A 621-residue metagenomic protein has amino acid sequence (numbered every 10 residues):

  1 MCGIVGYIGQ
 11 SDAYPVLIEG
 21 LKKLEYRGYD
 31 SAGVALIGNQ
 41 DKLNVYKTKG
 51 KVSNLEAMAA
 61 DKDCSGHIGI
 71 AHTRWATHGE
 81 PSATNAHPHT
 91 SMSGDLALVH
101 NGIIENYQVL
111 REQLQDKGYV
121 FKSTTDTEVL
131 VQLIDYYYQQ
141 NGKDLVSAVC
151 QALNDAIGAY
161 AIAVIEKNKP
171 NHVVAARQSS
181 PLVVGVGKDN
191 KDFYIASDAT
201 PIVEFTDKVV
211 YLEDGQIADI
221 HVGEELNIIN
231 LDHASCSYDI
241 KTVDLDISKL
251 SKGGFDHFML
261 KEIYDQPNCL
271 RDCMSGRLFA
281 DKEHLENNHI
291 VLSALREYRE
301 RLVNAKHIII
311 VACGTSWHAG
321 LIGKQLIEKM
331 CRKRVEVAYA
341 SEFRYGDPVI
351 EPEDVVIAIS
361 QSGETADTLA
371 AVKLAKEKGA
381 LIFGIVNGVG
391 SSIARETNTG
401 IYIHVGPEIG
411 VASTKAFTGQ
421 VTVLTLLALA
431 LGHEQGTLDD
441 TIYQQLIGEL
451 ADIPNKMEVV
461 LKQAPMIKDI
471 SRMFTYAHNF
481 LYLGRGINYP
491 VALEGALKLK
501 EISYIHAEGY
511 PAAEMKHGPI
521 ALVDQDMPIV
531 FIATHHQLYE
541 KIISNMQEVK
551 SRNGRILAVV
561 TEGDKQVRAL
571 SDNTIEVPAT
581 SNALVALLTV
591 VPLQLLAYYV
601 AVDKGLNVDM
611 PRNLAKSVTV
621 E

Functional and structural regions predicted by a protein language model:
M1-K252, D256, K261, N268-H307 (+5 more regions): Conserved short alpha-helical segments that host acidic/polar catalytic motifs at enzyme active sites
I4, L98, V164, A175 (+7 more regions): Structural beta-sheet core signal
A71-T84, D281-R299, G323-I359, T365 (+1 more regions): Glycine-rich oxoanion-binding loops at beta->alpha junctions
V183-K188, D192-V209, T315, S341-A375 (+3 more regions): Glycine-rich, anion-gripping cofactor-binding loops and their flanking helix/strand elements in enzyme active sites
H233, M259, R555, R568-L570 (+2 more regions): Generic C-terminus detector
Q266-L270, M274-I309, T399-P528, A601-E621: Active-site phosphate/pyrophosphate-binding segments
V303-D452, T534-I575, L596: Glycine-rich phosphate-binding loops that contact phosphosugars or nucleotide phosphates
